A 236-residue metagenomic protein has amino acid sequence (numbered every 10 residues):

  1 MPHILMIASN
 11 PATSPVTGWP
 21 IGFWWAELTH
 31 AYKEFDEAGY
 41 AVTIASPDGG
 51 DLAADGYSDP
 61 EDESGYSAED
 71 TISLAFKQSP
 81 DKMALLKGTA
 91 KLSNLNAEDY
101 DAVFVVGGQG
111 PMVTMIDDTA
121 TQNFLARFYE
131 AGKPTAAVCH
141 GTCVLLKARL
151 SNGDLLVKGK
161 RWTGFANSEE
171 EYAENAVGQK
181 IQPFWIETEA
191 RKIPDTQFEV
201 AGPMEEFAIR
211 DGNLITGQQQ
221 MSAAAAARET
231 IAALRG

Functional and structural regions predicted by a protein language model:
M1-A131, V144-G236: Extended, subdomain-level signal for the structured scaffold at the beginning of enzyme domains
T135-A136: Conserved, well-structured core segments that form or line functional sites
C139: Catalytic, metal-anchored helix/loop core of enzyme active sites in primary metabolism
